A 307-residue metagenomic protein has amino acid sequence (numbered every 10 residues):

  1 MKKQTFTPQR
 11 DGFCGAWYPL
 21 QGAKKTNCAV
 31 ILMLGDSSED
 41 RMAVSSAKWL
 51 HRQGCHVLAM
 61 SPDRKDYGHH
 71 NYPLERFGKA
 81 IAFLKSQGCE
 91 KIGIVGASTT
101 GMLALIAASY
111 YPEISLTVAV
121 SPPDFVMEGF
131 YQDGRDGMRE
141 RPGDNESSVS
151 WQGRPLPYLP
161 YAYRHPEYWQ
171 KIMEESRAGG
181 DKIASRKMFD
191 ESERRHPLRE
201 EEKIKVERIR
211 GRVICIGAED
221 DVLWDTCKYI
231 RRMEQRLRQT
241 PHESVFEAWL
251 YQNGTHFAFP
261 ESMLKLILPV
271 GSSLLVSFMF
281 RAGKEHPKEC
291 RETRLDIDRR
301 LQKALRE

Functional and structural regions predicted by a protein language model:
M1-C28, E289: N-terminal cap/lid segment of alpha/beta-hydrolase-fold proteins
N27, L34-E39, S98: Active-site glycine-rich loops that stabilize anionic/oxyanionic intermediates across multiple enzyme folds
R41-M42, V222-R232, F259: Conserved alpha/beta-hydrolase "acid-adjacent" motif
A47-G68: Conserved alpha/beta-hydrolase
S61-G93: Catalytic nucleophile-loop/oxyanion-hole region of alpha/beta-hydrolase and closely related hydrolase-like folds
G101-P112, T117: Short glycine-enriched nucleophile-adjacent loop and the immediately C-terminal alpha-helix near the catalytic center
A119-K205: Accessory cap/linker subdomain of secreted extracellular hydrolases
I209, C215-G217: Short beta-strand/loop motif that positions the catalytic acidic residue of the alpha/beta-hydrolase fold
